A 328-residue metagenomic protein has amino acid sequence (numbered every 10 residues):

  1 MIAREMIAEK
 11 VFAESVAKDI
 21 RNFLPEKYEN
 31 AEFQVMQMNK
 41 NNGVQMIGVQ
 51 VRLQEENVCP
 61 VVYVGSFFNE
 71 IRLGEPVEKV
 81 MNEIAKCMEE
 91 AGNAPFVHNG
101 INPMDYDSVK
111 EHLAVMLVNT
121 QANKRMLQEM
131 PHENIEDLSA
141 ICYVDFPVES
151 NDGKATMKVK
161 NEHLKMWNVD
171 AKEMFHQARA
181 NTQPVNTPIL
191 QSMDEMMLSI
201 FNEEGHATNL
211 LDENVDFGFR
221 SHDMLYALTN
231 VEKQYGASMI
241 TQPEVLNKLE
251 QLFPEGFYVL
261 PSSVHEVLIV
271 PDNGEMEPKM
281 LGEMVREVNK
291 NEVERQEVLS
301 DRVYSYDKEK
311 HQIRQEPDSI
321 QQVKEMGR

Functional and structural regions predicted by a protein language model:
M1-N39: N-terminal alpha-helical "arm" segments
A3-E5, R220-Y235: Short low-complexity stretches enriched in small and charged residues
I7-E9, P25, K79-K86, K290-E292: Basic, alpha-helical nucleic-acid-binding regions used in initiation and control of genome expression
A8-V16, R72, P76, V80 (+6 more regions): Short amphipathic alpha-helical segments
Y28, G92, F96, N186-L190 (+2 more regions): Residue-level signal for secondary-structure boundary elements
A31-A227: Charged, alpha-helical interface segments at or near domain boundaries
V231-R328: C-terminal structured domains
